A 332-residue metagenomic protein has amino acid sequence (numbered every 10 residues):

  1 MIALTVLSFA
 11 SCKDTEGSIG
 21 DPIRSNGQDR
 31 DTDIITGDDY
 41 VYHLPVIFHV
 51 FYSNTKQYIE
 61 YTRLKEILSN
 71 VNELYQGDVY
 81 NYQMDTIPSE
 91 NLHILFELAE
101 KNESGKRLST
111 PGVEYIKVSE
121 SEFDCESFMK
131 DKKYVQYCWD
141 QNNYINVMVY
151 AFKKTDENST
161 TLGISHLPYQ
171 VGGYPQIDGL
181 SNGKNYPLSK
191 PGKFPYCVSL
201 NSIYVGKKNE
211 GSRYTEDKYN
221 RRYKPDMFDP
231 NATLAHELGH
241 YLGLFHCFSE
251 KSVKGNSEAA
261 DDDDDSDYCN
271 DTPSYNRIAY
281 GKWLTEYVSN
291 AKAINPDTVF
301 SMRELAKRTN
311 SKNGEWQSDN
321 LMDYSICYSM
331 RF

Functional and structural regions predicted by a protein language model:
L7-V41: Bacterial Sec-dependent N-terminal signal peptides
I34-S69, K154, L180: Fold-level signature of zinc-dependent metallopeptidase catalytic domains
G37-Y42, P88-N91, Y137-N142, S189-F194 (+1 more regions): Extracellular/periplasmic catalytic domains that process cell-envelope and extracellular macromolecules
F51-Y61, K133-Y134, N220-P225, Y328: Second-shell loop/turn segments in exported
T62-S69, E73, A232, N320: Solvent-exposed, polar/charged alpha-helical surfaces in well-ordered, non-transmembrane soluble domains, broadly
Q76-L234, Y241-D261, D265-D267, D271-E286: Metzincin-family zinc-dependent endopeptidase catalytic domain
S249-F332: Replace "(M1/M4/M9/M12/WLM)" with "(e.g., M1/M4/M8/M9/M12/M26/WLM)" and add "not limited to" to clarify scope
